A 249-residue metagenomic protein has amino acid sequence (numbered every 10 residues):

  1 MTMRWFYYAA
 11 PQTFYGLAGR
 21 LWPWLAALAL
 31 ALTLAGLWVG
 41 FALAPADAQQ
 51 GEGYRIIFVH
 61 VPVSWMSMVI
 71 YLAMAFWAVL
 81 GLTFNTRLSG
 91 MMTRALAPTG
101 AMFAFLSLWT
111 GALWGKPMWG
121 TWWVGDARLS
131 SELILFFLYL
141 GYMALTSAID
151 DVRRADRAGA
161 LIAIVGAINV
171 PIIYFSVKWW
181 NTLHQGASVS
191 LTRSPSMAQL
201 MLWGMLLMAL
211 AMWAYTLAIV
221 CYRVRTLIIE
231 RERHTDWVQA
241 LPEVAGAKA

Functional and structural regions predicted by a protein language model:
T2-A249: Polytopic transmembrane helical bundles with strong interfacial aromatic enrichment
